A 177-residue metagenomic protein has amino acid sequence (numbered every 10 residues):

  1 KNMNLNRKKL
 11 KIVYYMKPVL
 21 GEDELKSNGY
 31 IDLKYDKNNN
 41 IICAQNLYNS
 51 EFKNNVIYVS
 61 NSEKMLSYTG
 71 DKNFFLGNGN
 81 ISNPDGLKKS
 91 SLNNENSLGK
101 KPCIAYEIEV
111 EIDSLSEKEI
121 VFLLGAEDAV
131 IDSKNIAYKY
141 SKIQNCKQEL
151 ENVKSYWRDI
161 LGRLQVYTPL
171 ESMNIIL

Functional and structural regions predicted by a protein language model:
K1-N2, L115: Short, well-ordered beta-strand segments enriched in hydrophobic/aromatic residues
N2-S90, Y106, I131-Y167: Polysaccharide-binding surfaces and accessory modules of carbohydrate-active proteins
K8, V110-D128: Short Pro-Gly-centered flexible turn/kink motifs
L76-G79, G99-K101, G125, L170: Glycine-centered flexibility motif
L92-N94, K101, E119, K139 (+1 more regions): Residues at structural and domain junctions
N93-S97, E107-I112: Beta-strand-rich interaction surfaces with strong enrichment in secreted/lumenal proteins
G99-C103, S116, S155-L177: Substrate-binding groove/exosite segments of carbohydrate-active enzymes
